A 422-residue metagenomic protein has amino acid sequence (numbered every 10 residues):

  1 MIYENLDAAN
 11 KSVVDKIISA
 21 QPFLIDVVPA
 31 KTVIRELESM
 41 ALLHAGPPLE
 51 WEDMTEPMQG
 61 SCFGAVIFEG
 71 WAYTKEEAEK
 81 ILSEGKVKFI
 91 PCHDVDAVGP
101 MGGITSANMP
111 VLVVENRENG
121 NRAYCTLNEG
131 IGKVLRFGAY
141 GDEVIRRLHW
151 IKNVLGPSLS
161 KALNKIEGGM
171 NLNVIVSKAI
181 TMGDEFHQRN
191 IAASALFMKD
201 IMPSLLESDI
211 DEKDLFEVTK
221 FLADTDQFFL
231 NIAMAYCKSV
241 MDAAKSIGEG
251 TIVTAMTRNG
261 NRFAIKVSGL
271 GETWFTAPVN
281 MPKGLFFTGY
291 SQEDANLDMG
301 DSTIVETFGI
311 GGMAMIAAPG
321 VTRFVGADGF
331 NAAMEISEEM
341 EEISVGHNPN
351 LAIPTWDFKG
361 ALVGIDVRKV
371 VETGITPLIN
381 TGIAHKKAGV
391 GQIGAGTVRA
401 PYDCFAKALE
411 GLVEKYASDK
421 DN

Functional and structural regions predicted by a protein language model:
M1-N422: Anaerobic metallocofactor- and corrinoid-dependent redox/one-carbon enzyme cores, especially those from methanogenesis
